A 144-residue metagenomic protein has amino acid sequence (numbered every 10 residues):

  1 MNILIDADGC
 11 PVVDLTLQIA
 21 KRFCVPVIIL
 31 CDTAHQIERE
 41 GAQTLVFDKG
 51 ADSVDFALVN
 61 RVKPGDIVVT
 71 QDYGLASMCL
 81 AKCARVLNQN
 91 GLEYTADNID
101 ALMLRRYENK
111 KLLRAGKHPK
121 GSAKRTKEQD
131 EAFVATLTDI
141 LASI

Functional and structural regions predicted by a protein language model:
N2-I144: Nuclease catalytic cores that cleave nucleic-acid phosphodiester bonds, predominantly acidic two-metal-ion
